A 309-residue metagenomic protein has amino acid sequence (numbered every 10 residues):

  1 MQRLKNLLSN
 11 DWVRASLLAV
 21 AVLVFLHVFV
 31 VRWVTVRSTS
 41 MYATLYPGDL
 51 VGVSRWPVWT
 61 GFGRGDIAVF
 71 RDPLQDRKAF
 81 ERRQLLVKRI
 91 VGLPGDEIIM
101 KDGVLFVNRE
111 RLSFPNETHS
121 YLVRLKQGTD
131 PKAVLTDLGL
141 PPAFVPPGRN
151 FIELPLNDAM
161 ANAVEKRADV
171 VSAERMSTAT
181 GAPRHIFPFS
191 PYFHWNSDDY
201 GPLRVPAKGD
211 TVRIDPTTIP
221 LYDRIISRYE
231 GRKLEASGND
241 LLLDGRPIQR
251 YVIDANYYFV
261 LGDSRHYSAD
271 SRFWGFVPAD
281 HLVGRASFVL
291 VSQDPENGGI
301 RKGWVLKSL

Functional and structural regions predicted by a protein language model:
M1-L309: Extended hydrophobic leader/signal-anchor segments used for secretion and membrane insertion
